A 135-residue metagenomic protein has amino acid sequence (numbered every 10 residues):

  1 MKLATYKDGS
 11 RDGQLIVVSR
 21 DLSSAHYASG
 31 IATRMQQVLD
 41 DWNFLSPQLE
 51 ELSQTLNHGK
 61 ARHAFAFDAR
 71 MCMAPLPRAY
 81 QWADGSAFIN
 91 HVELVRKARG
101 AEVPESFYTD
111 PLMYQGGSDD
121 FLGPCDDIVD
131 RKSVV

Functional and structural regions predicted by a protein language model:
M1-D8, D12, V17-D21, Q36-V135: Active-site microenvironments in enzyme catalytic cores
A25-S29, A79: Conserved "landmark" site that anchors the functional core of diverse proteins
